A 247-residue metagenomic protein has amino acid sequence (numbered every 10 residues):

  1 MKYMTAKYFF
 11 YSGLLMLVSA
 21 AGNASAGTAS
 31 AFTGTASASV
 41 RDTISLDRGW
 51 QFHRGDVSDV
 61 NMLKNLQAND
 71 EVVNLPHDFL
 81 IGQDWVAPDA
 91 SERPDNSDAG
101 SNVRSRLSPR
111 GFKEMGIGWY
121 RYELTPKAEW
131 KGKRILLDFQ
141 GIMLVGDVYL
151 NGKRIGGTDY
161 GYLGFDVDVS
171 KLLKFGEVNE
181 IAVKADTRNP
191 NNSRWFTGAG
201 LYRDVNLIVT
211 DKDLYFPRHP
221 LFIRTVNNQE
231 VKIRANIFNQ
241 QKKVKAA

Functional and structural regions predicted by a protein language model:
K2-Y11: Bacterial N-terminal signal peptides that target proteins for export
Y11-A20: Bacterial N-terminal signal peptides
G22-T33: Signal peptide processing junction and immediate N-terminal pro/mature segment of secreted/exported proteins
F32-D138, S193-L201, Q229: Extended carbohydrate-recognition surfaces in non-catalytic/accessory domains of CAZymes and lectin-like proteins
H53-V57, R110-P217, Q240-Q241: Accessory beta-strand-rich segments of carbohydrate-active enzymes
R218-F222: Short, solvent-exposed loop/edge segments of extracellular or virion-exposed proteins
I223-Q229: Short, solvent-exposed loop/linker segments at the N-terminal edge of repeated beta-sheet extracellular domains
E230-A247: Beta-strand-rich binding/interaction modules
